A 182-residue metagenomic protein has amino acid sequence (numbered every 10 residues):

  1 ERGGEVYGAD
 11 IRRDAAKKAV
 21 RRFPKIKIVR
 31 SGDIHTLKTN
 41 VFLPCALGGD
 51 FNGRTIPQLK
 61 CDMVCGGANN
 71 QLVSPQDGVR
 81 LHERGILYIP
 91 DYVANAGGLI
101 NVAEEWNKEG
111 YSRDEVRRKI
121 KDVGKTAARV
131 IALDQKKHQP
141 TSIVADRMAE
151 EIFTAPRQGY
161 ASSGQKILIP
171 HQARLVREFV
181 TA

Functional and structural regions predicted by a protein language model:
E1-V41: Glycine-rich phosphate/diphosphate-binding loop of Rossmann-like nucleotide-binding domains
G3-E5, P24-K25, L59-V64, R84-I86: Glycine-enriched alpha-helix->loop->beta-strand junction motifs that scaffold or abut catalytic
D14-A15, F51, Q76, R129: Short Gly/charged-rich anion-binding patches and loops
A16, I56, D77-L81: Short amphipathic alpha-helical segments and helix-helix/interface helices
A19, R54-T55, I100-N101: Short, well-ordered secondary-structure micro-motifs
V29-K38, G48-C65, Q76: Rossmann-fold NAD(P) dinucleotide-binding segment
L43-A46, G67: Short, well-ordered coil/turn residues at beta-beta hairpins and beta-strand->alpha-helix junctions within
D62-A182: Adenosine-phosphate binding glycine-rich loop
